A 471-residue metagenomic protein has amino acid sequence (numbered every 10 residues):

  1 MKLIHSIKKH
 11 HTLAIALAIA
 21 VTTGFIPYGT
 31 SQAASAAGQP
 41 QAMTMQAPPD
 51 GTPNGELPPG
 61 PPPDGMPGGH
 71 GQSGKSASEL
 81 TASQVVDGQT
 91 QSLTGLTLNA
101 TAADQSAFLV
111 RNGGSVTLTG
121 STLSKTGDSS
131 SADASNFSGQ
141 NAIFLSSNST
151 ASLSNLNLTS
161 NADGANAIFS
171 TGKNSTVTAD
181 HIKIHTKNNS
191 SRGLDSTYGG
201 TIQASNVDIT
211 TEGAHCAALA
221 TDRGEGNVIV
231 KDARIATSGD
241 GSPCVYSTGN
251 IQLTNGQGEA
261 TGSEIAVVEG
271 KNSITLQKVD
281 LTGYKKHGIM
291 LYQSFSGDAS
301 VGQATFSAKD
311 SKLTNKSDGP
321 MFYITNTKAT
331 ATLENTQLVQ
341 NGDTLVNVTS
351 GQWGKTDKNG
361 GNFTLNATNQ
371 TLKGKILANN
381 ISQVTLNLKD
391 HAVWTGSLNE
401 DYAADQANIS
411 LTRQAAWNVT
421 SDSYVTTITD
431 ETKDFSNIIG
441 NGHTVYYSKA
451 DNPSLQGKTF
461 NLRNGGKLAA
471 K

Functional and structural regions predicted by a protein language model:
M1-A18: Bacterial Sec-dependent N-terminal signal peptides
T22-Q32: C-terminal segment of classical bacterial N-terminal signal peptides
Q32-A77: Disordered, low-complexity segments in secreted/periplasmic proteins that are enriched in proline
G74, D133-S135: Feature marking well-ordered beta-strand scaffolds used for ligand recognition
L80-G95, V110-D128, G139-S160, F169-K187 (+13 more regions): Surface-exposed loop/turn motifs in large extracellular/passenger domains
A100-L109: Transmembrane beta-barrel domains of bacterial outer-membrane proteins
W417: Cys/His-rich zinc-coordinating modules
